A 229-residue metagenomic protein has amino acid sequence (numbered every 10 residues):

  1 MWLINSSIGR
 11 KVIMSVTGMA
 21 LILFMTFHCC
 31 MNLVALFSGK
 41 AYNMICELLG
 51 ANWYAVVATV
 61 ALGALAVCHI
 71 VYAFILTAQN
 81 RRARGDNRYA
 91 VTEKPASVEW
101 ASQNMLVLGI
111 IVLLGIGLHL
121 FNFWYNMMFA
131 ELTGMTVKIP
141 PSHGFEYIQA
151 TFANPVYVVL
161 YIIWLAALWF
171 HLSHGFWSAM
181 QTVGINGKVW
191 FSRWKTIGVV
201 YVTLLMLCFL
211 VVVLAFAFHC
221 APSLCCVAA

Functional and structural regions predicted by a protein language model:
M1-A229: Membrane-embedded alpha-helical bundles that constitute the cytochrome b-like, heme-associated redox core of multi-pass
